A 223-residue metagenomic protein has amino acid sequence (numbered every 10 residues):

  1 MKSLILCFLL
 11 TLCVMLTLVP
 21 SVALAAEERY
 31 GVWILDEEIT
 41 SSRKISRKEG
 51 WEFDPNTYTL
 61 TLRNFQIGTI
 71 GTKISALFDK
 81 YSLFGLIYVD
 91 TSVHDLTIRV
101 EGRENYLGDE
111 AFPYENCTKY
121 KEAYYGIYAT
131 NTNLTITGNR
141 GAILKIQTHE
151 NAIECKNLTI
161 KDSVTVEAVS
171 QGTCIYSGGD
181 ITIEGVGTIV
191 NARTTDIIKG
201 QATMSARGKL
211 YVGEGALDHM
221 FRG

Functional and structural regions predicted by a protein language model:
M1-L10: Positively charged n-region of N-terminal signal peptides that target proteins for export
L4-I5, L18, C174: Intrinsic disorder/low-complexity segments
L9-C13, M204: Intrinsic structural disorder/low-complexity segments
V14-A23: C-terminal segment of classical bacterial N-terminal signal peptides
L24-G223: A composition-driven surface/loop motif
